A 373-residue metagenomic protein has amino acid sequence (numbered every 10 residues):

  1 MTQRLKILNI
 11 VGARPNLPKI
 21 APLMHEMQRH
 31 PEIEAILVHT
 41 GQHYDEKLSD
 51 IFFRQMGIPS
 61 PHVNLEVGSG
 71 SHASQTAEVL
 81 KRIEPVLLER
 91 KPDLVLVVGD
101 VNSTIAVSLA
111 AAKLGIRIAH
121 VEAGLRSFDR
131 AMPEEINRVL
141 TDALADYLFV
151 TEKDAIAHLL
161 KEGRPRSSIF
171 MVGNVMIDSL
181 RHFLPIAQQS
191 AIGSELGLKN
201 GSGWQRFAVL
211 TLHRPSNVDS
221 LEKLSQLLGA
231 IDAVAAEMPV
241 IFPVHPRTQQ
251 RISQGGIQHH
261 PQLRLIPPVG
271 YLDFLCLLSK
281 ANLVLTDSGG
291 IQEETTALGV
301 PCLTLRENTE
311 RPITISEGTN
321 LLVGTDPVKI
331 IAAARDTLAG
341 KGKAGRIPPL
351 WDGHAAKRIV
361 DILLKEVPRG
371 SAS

Functional and structural regions predicted by a protein language model:
L5-A13, L17-E26, F52, N64-P165: Active-site and donor-binding regions of nucleotide-sugar-utilizing enzymes
H30-I36, A236-V240: A generic structural motif
Q42, D50, Q188-K280: Donor-nucleotide binding loops and adjacent catalytic segments primarily of GT-B fold Leloir glycosyltransferases
H43-K47, E66, L144-S220, V323: A nucleotide-sugar donor-handling region in carbohydrate enzymes
I83, L87, C276-A281: Short alpha-helical donor nucleotide-sugar binding micro-motif in glycosyltransferases
V97-V98, L109, H120, L148 (+1 more regions): A donor-sugar binding/catalytic signature common to diverse glycosyltransferases and related nucleotide-sugar
A297-P327, I331-A334, L338: Catalytic binding pocket for nucleotide-activated donors in carbohydrate/polymer assembly enzymes
A339-S373: C-terminal amphipathic helix plus adjacent low-complexity, charged tail appended to glycosyltransferase catalytic
